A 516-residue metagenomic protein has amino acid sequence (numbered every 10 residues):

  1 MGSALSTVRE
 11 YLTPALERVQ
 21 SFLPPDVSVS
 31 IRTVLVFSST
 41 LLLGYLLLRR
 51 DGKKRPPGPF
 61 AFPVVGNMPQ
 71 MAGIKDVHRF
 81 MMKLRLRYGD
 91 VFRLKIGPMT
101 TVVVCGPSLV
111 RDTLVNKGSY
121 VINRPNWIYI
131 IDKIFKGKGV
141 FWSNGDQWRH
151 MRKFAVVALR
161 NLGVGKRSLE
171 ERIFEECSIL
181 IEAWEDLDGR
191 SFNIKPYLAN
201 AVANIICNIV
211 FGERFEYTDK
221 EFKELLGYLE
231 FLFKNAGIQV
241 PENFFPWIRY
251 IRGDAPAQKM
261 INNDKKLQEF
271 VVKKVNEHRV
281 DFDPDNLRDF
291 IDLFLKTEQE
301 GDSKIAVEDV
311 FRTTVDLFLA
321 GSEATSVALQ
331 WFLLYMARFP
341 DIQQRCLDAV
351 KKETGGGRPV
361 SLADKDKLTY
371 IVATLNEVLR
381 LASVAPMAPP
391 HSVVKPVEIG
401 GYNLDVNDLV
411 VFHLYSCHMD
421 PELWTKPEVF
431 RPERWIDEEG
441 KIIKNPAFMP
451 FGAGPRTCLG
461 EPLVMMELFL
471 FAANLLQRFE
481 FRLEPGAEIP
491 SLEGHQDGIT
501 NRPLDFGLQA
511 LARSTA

Functional and structural regions predicted by a protein language model:
G2-K136, F141-H150, F174-E182, N263-K266 (+2 more regions): N-terminal membrane-proximal hinge/A-helix region immediately C-terminal to the signal-anchor transmembrane segment
G2-L41, K95-V102, G163-E175, E185-N208 (+7 more regions): Cytochrome P450
M68-G89, E269, E277, P359-G401 (+1 more regions): Conserved cytochrome P450 K-helix E-x-x-R motif and the immediately C-terminal K′/meander segment
P69, R160-V164, G189, V202 (+9 more regions): Conserved cytochrome P450 catalytic core segment spanning the I/J/K helices
V202, I206, N263-V272, T297-K351 (+5 more regions): Central I-helix of cytochrome P450 enzymes
A320, E438-L468, E493-I499: Cytochrome P450 heme-thiolate "Cys pocket" and heme-binding signature region
P340-I342, E461-I499, D505: Cytochrome P450 heme-binding "Cys pocket" and the immediately downstream C-terminal segment
F412-G440: Conserved cytochrome P450 K-helix/beta-meander segment immediately N-terminal to the heme-binding cysteine loop
